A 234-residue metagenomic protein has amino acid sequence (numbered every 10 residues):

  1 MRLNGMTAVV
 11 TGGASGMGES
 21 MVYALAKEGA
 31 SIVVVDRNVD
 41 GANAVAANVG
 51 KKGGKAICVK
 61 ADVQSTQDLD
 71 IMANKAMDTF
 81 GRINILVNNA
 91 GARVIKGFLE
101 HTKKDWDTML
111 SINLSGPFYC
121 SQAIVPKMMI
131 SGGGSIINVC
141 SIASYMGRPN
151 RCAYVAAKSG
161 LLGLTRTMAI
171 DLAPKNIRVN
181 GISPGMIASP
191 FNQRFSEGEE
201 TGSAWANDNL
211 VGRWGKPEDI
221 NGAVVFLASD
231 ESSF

Functional and structural regions predicted by a protein language model:
R2, F118, G133, I177 (+1 more regions): C-terminal substrate-recognition "lid" of short-chain dehydrogenase/reductases
L3-V33: Canonical Rossmann dinucleotide-binding motif of NAD(H)/NADP(H)-dependent dehydrogenases/reductases, specifically
K96-L99, M146-C152, P174-K175, G212 (+1 more regions): Active-site loop immediately N-terminal to the catalytic Tyr-X3-Lys motif of short-chain dehydrogenase/reductase
G97-F98, T102-L110, W205: Substrate-binding pocket helix/loop in short-chain dehydrogenase/reductase
S121, A157, T165: Active-site helix of classical SDR
P126, I170-P174, S233: Alpha-helical segment proximal to the catalytic Tyr-Lys
S141: Residue(s) in the substrate-gating loop at a strand-loop-helix junction that position the organic substrate next
